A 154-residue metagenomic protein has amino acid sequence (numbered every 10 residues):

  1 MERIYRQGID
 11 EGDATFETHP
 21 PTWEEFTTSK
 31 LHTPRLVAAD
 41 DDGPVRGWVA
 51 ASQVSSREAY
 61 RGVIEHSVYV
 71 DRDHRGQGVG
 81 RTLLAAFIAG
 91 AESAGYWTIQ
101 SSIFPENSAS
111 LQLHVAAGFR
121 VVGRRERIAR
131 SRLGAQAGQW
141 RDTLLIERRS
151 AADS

Functional and structural regions predicted by a protein language model:
M1-Y5, I9: Hydrophobic alpha-helical core bundles mediating ligand binding, dimerization, or RNAP-core interactions
E11, T15-D73, L84-A85, G90 (+1 more regions): Acetyl-CoA-dependent GNAT
A50, E58, Q100-I103, V115 (+1 more regions): Conserved catalytic-core motifs of GNAT/GCN5-like acyltransferases
H66, I99-S101, I146: A structural signal for short, well-ordered beta-strand segments
H74, G78: Glycine-rich phosphate-binding loop
G80-T82: Acidic, glycine/proline-rich low-complexity segments that act as flexible tails and inter-domain linkers
A91-I103, L111-L113: Conserved GNAT acetyl-CoA-binding A-motif
